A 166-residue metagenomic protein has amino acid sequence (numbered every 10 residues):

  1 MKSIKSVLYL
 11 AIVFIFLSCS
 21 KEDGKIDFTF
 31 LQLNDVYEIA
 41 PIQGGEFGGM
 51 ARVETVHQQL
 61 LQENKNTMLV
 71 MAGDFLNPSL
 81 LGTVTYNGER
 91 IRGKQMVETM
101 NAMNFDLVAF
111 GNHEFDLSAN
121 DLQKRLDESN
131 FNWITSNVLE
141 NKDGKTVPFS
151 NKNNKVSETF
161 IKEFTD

Functional and structural regions predicted by a protein language model:
M1-L8: Bacterial N-terminal signal peptides that target proteins for export
I15-S18: C-terminal motif of bacterial Sec signal peptides marking the signal peptidase cleavage site
S20-D166: Acidic, metal/ion-coordinating pockets
